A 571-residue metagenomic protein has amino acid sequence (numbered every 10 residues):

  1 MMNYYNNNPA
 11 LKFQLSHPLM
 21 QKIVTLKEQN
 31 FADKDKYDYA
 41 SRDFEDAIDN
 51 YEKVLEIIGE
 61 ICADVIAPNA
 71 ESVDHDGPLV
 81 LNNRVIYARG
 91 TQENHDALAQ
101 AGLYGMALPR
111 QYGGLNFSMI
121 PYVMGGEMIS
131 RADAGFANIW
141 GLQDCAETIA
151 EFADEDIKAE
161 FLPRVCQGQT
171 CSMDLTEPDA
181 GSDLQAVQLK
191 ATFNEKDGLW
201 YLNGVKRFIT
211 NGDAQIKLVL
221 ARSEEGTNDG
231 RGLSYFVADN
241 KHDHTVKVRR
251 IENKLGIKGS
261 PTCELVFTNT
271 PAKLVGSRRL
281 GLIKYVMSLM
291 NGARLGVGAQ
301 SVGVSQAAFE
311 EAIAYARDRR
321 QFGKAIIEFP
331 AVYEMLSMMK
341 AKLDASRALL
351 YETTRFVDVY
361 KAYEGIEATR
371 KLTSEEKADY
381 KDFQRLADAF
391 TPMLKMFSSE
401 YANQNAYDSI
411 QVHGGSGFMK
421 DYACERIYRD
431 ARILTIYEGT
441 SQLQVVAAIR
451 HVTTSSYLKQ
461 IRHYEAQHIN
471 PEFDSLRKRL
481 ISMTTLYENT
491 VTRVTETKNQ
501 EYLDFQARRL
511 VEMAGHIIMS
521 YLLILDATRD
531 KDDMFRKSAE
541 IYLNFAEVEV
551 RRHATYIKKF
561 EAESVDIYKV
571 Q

Functional and structural regions predicted by a protein language model:
M1-L81, V85: Extended, charge-enriched "interface" segments that sit outside catalytic cores
Y5, P9-A10, L19, G102 (+3 more regions): Alpha-helix capping/hinge segments and adjacent helical runs
D35-Y39, K241-H244, R249, P261-A293 (+4 more regions): A glycine-rich, basic-preceded beta-loop-alpha segment at the flavin cofactor/substrate interface of flavin-utilizing
G59-E60, G90-Q167, T210-G212, Y437 (+1 more regions): Internal helix-loop-helix
Y112, S455, Q467-Q571: C-terminal amphipathic alpha-helical interaction region
T148, D154-E160, V446-E488: A structural-propensity feature for long, helix-poor, extended segments
L199, N203-T245: A short core secondary-structure module
D344-K395, V491-F505, I524-D530: C-terminal helix-coil-helix/basic helical segment that borders enzyme active sites and/or dimer interfaces and provides
